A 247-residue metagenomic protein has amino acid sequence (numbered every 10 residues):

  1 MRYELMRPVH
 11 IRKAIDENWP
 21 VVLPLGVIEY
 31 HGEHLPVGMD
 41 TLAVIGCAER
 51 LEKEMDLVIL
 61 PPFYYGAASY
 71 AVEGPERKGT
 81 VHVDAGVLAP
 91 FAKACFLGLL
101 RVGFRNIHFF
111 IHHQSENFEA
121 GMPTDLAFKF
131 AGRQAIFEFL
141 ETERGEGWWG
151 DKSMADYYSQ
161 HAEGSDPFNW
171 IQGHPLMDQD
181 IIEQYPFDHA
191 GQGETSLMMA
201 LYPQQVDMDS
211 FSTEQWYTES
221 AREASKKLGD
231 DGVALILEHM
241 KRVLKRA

Functional and structural regions predicted by a protein language model:
M1-A247: Extended, histidine- and acidic-residue-enriched regions that form the cofactor-binding/catalytic faces
